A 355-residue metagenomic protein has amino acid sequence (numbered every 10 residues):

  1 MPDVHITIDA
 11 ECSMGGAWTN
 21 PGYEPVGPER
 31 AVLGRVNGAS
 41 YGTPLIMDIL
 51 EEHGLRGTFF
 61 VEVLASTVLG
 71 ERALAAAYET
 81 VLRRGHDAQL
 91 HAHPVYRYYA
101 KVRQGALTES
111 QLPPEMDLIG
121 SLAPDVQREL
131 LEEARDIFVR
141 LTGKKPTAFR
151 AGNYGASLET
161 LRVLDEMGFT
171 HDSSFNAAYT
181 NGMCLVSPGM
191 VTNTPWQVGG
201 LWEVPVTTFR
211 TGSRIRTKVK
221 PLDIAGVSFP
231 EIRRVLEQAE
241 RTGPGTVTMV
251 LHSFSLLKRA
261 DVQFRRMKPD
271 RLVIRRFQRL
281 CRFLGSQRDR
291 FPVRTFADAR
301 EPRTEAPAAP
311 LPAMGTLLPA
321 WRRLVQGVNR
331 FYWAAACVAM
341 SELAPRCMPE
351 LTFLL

Functional and structural regions predicted by a protein language model:
M1-H86, M249: Active-site beta->alpha N-cap acidic-glycine motif
V4-I8, G57-F59, A88-A92, T147-F149 (+4 more regions): Hydrophobic faces of well-ordered beta-strands that scaffold small-molecule active sites in alpha/beta enzyme cores
V26-N37, F60-V68, M116-D125, P146-T147 (+2 more regions): The substrate-binding groove and active-site-proximal loops of carbohydrate-active enzymes, especially glycoside
G34-Y41, E62-L74, Y96-A100, R150-L158 (+3 more regions): Acidic-and-aromatic substrate-binding clefts and catalytic sites of carbohydrate-active enzymes
R56, F60-G155: Metal-dependent polysaccharide deacetylase catalytic core of the NodB/CE4 family, i.e., the active-site-bearing domain
A77-H93, E109-G120, D165-Q197, P319-A320: Acidic, His- and aromatic-enriched active-site or binding-groove loops in soluble protein domains that engage sugars
T147-P244: Active-site-adjacent pocket scaffolds in enzyme catalytic domains
G189, V219-L355: C-terminal domain-boundary segment and adjacent tail
